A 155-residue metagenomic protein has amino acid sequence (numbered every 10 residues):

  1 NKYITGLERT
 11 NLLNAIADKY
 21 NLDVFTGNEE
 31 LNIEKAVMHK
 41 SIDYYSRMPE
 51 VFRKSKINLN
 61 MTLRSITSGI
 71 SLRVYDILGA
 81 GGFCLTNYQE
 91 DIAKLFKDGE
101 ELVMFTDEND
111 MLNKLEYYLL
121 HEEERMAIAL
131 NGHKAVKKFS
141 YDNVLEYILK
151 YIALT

Functional and structural regions predicted by a protein language model:
N1-I66, F83, Q89-I92: Nucleotide-sugar donor-binding catalytic core of glycosyltransferases
Y45, P49, S71, M126: Glycine-rich phosphate-binding loop at the start of an alpha helix
P49, L72-G79, A93: Short alpha-helical segment that forms part of, or immediately flanks, the ligand-binding pocket in carbohydrate-active
D98-G99: Glycine-centered loop/turn motifs
L102-E108, Y118-E122: Conserved acidic donor-binding segment of nucleotide-sugar-dependent glycosyltransferases
M111, E124, I128, V144-I148: Hydrophobic alpha-helical packing elements
E124-K138: A short, well-ordered alpha-helix in the C-terminal region of glycosyltransferases
Y141-T155: C-terminal alpha-helical cap of glycosyltransferases
